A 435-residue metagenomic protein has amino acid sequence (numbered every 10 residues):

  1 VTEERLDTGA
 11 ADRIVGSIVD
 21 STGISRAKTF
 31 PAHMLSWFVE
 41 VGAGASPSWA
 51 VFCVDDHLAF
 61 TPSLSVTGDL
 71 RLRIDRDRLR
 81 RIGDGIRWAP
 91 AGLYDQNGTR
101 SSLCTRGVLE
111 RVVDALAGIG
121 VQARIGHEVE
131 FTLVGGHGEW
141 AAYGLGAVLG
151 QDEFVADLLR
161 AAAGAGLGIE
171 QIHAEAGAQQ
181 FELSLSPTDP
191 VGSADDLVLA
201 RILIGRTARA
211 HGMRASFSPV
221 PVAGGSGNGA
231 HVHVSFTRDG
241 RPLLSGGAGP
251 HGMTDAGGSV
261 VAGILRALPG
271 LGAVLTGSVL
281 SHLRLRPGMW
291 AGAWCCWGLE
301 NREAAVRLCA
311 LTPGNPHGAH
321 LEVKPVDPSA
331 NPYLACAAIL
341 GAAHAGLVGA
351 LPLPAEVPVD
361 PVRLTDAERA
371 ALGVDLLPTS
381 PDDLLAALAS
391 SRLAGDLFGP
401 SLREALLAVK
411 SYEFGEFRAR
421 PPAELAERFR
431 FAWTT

Functional and structural regions predicted by a protein language model:
V1-I169, A174, D196, L372-T435: ATP/Mg2+-dependent ligation/transfer catalytic cores
T2-E3, L199, L203, M213-R214 (+2 more regions): Catalytic-core signal marking the mid-to-C-terminal active-site face
T2-L6, D84-R286, E300, E322: Phosphate/nucleotide-binding catalytic core
I14-G16, L183, V306, V323: Short beta-strand motif preference
V19-S21, L35, D77, Q96 (+6 more regions): Short, glycine-/Ser/Thr-/acidic-enriched flexible segments
A27, A91, G227, A343-L351: Glycine-centered structural positions embedded in regular secondary structure
A27, L35, D69, E128 (+5 more regions): Generic secondary-structure boundary/loop-capping signal
R81-G85, A174-G177, L308-H317: Short, ordered beta-strand-loop transition motifs
